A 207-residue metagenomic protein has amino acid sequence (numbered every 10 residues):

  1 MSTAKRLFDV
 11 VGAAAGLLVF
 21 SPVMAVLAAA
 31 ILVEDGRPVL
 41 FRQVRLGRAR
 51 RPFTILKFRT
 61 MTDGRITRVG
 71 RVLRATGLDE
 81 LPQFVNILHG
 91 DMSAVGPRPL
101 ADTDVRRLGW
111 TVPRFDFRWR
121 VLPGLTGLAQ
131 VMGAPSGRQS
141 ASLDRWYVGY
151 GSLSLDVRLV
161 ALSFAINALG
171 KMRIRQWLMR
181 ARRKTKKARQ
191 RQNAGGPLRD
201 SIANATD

Functional and structural regions predicted by a protein language model:
M1, K5-F8, I66-G70, D79-P82 (+2 more regions): Alpha-helical membrane and juxtamembrane elements of multi-pass inner-membrane transport and channel proteins
M1-T62, R158-D207: A hydrophobic, helix-centered structural microdomain
V19, V23, G77-L78, L153: Amphipathic alpha-helical protein-protein interaction surfaces
M24, D79-P82, T126-A129, R158: Active-site phosphate/pyrophosphate-handling residues
L32-V33, A75, I87, A134: Conserved catalytic core of Hanks-type protein kinase domains
P38-A75, L125-L143: Short, glycine-rich, amphipathic interfacial segments at transmembrane boundaries or analogous
G64-L122, V160-S163: A short, structured surface patch at a secondary-structure boundary
R118, L128-M179, R183: Cytosol-/stroma-facing membrane-proximal "stalk/adaptor" domains immediately downstream of transmembrane anchors
